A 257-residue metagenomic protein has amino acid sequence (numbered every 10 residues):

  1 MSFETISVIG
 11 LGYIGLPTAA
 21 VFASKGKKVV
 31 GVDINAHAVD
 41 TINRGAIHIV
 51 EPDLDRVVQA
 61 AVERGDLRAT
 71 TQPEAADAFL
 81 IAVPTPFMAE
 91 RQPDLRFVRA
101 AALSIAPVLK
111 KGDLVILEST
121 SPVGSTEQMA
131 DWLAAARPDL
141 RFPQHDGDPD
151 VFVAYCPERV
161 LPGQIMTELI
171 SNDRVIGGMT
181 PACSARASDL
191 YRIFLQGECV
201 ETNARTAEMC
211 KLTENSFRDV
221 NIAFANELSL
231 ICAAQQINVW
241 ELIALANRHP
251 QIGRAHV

Functional and structural regions predicted by a protein language model:
M1-R254: Structural/interface elements that position substrates and couple domains in central-metabolism enzymes
